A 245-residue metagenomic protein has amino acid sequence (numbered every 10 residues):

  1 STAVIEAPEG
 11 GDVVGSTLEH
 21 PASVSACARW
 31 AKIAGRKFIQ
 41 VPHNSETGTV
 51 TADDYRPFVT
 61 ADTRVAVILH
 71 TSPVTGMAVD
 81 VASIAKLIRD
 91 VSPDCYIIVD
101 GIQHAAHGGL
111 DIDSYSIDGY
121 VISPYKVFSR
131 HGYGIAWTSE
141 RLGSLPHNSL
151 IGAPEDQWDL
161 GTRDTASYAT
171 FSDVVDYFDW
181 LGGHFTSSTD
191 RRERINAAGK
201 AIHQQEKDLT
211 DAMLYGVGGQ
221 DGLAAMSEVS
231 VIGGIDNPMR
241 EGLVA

Functional and structural regions predicted by a protein language model:
S1-A245: Pyridoxal 5′-phosphate
